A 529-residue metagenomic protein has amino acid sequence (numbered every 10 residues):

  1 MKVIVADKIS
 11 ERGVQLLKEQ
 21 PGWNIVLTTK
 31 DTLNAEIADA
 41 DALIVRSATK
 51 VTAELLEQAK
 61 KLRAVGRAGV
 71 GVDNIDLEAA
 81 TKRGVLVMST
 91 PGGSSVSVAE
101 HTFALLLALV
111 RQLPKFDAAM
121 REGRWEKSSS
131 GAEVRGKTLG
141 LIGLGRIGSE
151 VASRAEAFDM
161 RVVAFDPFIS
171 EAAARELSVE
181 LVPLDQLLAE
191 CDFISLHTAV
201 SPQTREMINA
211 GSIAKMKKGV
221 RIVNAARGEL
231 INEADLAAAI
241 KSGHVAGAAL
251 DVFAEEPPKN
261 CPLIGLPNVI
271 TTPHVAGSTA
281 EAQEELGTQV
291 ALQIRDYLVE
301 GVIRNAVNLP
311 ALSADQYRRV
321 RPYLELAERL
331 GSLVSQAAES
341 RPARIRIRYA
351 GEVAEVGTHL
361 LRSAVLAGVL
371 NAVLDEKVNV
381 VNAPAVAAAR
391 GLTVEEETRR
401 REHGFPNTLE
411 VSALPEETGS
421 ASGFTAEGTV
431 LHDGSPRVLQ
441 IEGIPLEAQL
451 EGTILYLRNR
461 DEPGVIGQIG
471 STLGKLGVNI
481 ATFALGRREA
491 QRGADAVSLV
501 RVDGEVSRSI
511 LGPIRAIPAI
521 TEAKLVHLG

Functional and structural regions predicted by a protein language model:
M1-L86, N209: An N-terminal-biased, well-structured beta-alpha scaffold segment characteristic of Rossmann-like dinucleotide-binding
T28-T29, R46, A68-G69, G84-V96 (+4 more regions): Short beta->alpha connector loops at strand-helix junctions that form conserved, small/polar/Pro-enriched
T49-L56, P167-P262: Rossmann-like adenosine-cofactor binding region
L62, R135-T138, A210, G219: Phosphate-coordination loops involved in phosphoryl transfer and adenosine-cofactor binding
R83, P91-T138, I142, R146 (+2 more regions): Phosphate-binding beta-alpha-beta segment of Rossmann-like dinucleotide-binding domains, i.e., the NAD(P)
R83, V87-M88, K218-A337, A354 (+2 more regions): Rossmann-like dinucleotide-binding domain for NAD(H)/NADP(H)
A311-S313, Y317-G529: A conserved regulatory-domain signal marking ACT and ACT-like small-molecule sensing domains and adjacent regulatory
